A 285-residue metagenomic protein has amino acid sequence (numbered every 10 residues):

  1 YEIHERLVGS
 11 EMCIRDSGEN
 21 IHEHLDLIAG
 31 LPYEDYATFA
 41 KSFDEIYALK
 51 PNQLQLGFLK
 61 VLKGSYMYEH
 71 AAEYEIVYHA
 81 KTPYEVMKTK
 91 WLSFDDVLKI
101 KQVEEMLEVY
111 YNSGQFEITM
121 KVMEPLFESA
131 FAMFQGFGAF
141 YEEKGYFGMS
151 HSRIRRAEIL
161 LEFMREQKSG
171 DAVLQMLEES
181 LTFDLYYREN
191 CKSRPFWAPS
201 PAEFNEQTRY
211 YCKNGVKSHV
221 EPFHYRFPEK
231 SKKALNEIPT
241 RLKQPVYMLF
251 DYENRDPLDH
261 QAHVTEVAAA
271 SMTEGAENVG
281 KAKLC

Functional and structural regions predicted by a protein language model:
Y1-G9, I14: Single conserved hydrophobic/aromatic residue that forms the stacking wall/gate of nucleotide- or nucleobase-binding
E11, R15, T38-E45: A general structural detector for well-ordered alpha-helical segments in enzyme core domains, enriched
G18: Residues lining hydrophobic/aromatic ligand-binding pockets adjacent to catalytic sites
H22-H24, Q53: Structural preference for beta-strand elements that scaffold enzyme active sites
A29-A37, N52-A139: Flexible glycine/acidic-rich beta-alpha junction loops that bind and position SAM and/or redox cofactors in anaerobic
D44-Q53: Basic phosphate/pyrophosphate-binding loop/patch that engages nucleotide-derived ligands
E105-C285: Radical SAM enzyme core and accessory elements
